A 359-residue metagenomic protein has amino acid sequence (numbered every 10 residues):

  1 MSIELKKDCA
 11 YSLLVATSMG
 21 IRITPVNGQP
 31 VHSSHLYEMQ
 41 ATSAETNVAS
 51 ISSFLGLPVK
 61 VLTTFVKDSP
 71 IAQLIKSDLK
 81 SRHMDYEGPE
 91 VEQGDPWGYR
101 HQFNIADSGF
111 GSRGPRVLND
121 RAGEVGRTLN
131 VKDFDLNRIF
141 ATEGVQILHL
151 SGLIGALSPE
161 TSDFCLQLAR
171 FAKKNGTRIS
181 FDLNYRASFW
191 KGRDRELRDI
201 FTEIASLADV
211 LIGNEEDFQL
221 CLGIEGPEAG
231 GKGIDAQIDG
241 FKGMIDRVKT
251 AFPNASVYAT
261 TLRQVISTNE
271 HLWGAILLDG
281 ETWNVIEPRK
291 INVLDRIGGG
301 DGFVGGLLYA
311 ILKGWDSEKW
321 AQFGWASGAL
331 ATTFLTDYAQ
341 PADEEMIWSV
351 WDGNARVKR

Functional and structural regions predicted by a protein language model:
M1-P30: Positively charged, low-complexity intrinsically disordered leader regions
Q29-S50: Short catalytic helix/loop segments, enriched in acidic residues and glycine and frequently bearing histidine
Q40, V48-K60, S81, A310-K313: Alpha-helix C-terminal capping segments
S43-F54, C165-F171: Histidine-anchored nucleotide/phosphate-binding helix
V59-G152, I347-R359: Conserved N-terminal subdomain of the carbohydrate kinase-like
F134, S162-Q167, R193-T202: Charged helix-capping and loop-helix junction motifs
F189-E281: Conserved phosphate/ATP/ADP-binding segment of small-molecule kinases
T268, N284-G353, V357: Conserved post-catalytic alpha-helical subdomain immediately downstream of the catalytic base and nucleotide-binding
